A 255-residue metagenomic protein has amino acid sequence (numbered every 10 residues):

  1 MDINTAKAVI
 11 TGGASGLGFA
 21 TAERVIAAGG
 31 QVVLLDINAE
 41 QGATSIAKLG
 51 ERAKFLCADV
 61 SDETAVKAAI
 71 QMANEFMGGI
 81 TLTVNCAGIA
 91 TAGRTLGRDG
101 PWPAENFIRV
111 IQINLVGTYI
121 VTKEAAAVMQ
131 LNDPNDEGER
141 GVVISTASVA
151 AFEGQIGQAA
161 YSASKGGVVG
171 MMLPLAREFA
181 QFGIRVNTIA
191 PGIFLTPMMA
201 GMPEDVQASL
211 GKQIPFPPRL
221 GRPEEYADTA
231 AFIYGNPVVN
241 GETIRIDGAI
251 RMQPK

Functional and structural regions predicted by a protein language model:
D2-V33: Canonical Rossmann dinucleotide-binding motif of NAD(H)/NADP(H)-dependent dehydrogenases/reductases, specifically
K67, A90-I108, A127, L131-E137 (+2 more regions): Conserved mid-core segment of classical short-chain dehydrogenase/reductases
I89, G100-I120, V143-I144, Y161 (+1 more regions): Catalytic Tyr-X3-Lys loop
T122, S164, M172: Active-site helix of classical SDR
A127, A176-E178: Alpha-helical segment proximal to the catalytic Tyr-Lys
S148: Residue(s) in the substrate-gating loop at a strand-loop-helix junction that position the organic substrate next
A180, R185, N240-E242: Short, small/polar-rich loop/turn modules that mediate ligand/substrate recognition or access, typified
R222-I246, R251: C-terminal substrate-recognition "lid" of short-chain dehydrogenase/reductases
